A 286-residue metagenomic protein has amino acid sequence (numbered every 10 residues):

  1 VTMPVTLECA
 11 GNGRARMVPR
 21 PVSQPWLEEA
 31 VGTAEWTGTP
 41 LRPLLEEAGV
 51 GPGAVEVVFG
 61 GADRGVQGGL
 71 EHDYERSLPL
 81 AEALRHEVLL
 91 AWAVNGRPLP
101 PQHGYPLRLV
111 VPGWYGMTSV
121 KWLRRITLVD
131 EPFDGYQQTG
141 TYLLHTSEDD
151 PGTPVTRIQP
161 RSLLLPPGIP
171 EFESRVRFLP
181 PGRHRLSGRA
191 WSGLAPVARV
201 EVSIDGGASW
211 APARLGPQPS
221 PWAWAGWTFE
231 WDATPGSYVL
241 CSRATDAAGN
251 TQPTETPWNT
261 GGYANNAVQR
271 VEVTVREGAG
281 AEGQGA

Functional and structural regions predicted by a protein language model:
V1-G278: Structured, non-membrane catalytic/scaffold regions adjacent to prosthetic-group chemistry
A279-A286: Short, basic, low-complexity termini and linkers enriched in Ser/Thr/Gly/Pro that act as targeting/leader peptides
